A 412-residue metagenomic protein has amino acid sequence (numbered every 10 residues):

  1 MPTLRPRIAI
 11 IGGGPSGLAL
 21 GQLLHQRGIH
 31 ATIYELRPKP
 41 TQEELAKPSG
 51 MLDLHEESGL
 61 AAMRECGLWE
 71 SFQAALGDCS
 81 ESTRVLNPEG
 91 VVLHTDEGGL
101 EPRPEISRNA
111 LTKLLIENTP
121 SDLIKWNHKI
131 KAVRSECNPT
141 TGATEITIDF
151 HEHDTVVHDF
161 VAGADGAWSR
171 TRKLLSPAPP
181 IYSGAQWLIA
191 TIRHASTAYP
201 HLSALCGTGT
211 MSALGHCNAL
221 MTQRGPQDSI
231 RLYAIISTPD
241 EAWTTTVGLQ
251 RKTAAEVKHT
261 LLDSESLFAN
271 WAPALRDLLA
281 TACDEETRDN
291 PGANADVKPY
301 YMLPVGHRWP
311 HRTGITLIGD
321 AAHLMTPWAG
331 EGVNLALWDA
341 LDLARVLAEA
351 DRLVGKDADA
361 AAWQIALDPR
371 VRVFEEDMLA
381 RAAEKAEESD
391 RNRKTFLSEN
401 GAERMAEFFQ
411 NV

Functional and structural regions predicted by a protein language model:
M1-I8, A19-G28, S121, N138-F150 (+6 more regions): Eukaryotic N-terminal low-complexity, Ser/Thr- and Lys/Arg-rich leader segments that predominantly function as
P2-I8, L23-H25, S49-A195, W243: Conserved N-terminal helical subregion
A9, T32, R231-Y233: A structural signal for isolated positions on well-ordered beta-strands in alpha/beta enzyme cores
A9-H30, R37, A162-G163, L188 (+1 more regions): Conserved mid-domain beta->alpha element of the FAD-binding
P40-E44: A short beta-to-alpha transition loop/helix N-cap that caps and shapes the active-site region
A46-K47, L175-S176, T246, A329-G332: Short, solvent-exposed loop/turn segments at secondary-structure boundaries
H94-E97, P102, S107, T112 (+2 more regions): Conserved FAD/dinucleotide-binding core of flavoprotein oxidoreductases
W168-S169, I189, N218-M221, A322-H323: Histidine-centered metal-chelating micro-motifs
